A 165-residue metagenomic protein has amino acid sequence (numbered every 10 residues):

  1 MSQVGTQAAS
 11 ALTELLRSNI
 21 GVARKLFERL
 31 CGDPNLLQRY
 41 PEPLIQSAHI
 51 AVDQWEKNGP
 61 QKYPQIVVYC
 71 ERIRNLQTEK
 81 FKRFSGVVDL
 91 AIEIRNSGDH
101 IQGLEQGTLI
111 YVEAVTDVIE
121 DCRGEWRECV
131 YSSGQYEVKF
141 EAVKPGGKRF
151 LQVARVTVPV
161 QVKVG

Functional and structural regions predicted by a protein language model:
M1-Q77: Small/polar-rich, solvent-exposed N-terminal microdomains that initiate assembly or binding
L12, L16, I66-V68, L90-I92 (+3 more regions): Hydrophobic beta-strand residues in large extracellular and virion-surface proteins
F27-R29, P34-N35, Q106-G165: Acidic-leaning, charged glycine-interspersed low-complexity segments
E42, S47-H49, G98, R127 (+2 more regions): Low-complexity, intrinsically disordered short peptide segments enriched in small/polar/basic residues
K57, E79-F81, G147: Residues embedded in well-ordered secondary-structure elements
C70-N75, R95, E137, T157-Q161: Generic short beta-strand segments
F81-S85, R95-V118: Extracellular/virion structural assembly segments
K82-D99, R149-K163: Oligomerization/assembly interface segments of phage tail-like spikes and tubes
